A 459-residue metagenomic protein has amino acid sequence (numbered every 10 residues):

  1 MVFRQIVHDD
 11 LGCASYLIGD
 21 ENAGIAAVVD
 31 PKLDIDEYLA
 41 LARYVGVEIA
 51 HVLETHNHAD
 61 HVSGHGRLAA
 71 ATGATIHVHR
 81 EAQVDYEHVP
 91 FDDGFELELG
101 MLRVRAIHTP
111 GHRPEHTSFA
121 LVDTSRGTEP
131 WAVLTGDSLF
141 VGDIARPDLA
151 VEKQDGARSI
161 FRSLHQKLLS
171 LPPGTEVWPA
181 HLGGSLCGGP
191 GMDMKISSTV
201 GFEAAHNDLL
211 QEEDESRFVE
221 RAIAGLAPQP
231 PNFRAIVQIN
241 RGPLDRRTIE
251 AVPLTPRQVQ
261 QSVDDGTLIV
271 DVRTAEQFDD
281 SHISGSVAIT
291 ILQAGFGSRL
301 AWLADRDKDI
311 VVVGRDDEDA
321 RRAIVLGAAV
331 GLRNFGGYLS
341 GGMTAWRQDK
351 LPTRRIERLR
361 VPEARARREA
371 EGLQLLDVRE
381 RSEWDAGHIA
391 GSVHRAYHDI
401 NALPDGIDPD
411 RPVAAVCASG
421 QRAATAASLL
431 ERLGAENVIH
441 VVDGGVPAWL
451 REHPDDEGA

Functional and structural regions predicted by a protein language model:
M1-E48, F119-G136, G142: Conserved beta-strand hairpin/beta-sheet module of binuclear metal-dependent hydrolase folds, prominently
I18, D30, H56, L68 (+9 more regions): Divalent metal-coordination and catalytic microenvironments
V28-V29, E48-H58, H77-E81, T109-G111 (+5 more regions): Active-site neighborhood of phospho(di)ester-bond hydrolases with catalytic His/Asp-centered motifs
L33-H77: Active-site metal-binding motif and surrounding structural segment of the metallo-beta-lactamase
D34-D36, N57-V62, Q83-Y86, P114-E115 (+2 more regions): Active-site environment of divalent metal-dependent phosphoester hydrolases
I76, P90-F119, F140-V141: Active-site-proximal cofactor/substrate-binding loop regions of enzyme domains
R126-G127, A132, G142, Q154-T248: Divalent-metal (often Zn2+) His-rich catalytic cores of metallo-beta-lactamase-fold enzymes
R146, G201-Q238, G242-I249, T267-L268 (+2 more regions): Rhodanese-like catalytic fold shared by cysteine-dependent sulfurtransferases and DSP/PTP-type phosphatases
